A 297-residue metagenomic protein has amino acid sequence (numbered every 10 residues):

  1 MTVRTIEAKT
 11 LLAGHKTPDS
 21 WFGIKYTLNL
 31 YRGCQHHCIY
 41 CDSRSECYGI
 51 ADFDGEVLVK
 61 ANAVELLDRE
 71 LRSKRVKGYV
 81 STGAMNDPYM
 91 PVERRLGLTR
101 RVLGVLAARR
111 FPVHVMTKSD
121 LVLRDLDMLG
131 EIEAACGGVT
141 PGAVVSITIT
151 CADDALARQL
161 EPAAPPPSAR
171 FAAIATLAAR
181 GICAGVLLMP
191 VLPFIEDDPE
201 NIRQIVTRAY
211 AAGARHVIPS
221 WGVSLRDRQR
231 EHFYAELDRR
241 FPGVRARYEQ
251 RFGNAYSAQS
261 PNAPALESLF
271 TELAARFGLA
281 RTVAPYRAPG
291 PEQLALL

Functional and structural regions predicted by a protein language model:
M1-A13, T176, F194-L297: Auxiliary Fe-S-binding modules of radical SAM enzymes
M1-S146, T150-R158, P167, F171: Conserved Radical SAM active-site core
V80-S81, M116, A184-L188, V217-W221: Short beta-strand segments at enzyme active-site cores
R95-G97, M128-E131, L160-P162, E200-I202 (+2 more regions): Short, glycine/charged-enriched secondary-structure capping and boundary segments
R101-V102, D125, A173, L187-V191 (+1 more regions): Short, hydrophobic/aromatic alpha-helical segments in well-folded domains
R110-F111, I182, A214: A structural motif
A152-L156, E161-A163, T176-D198, W221-S224: Conserved strand-turn element in the central/C-terminal portion of the radical SAM core barrel that lines
